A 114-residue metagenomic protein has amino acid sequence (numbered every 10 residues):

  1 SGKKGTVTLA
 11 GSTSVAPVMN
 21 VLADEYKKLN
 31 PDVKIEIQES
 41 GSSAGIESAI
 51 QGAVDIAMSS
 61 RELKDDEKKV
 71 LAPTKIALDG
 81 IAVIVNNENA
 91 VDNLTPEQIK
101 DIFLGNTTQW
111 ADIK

Functional and structural regions predicted by a protein language model:
S1-K114: Flexible loop/hinge segments at secondary-structure junctions
